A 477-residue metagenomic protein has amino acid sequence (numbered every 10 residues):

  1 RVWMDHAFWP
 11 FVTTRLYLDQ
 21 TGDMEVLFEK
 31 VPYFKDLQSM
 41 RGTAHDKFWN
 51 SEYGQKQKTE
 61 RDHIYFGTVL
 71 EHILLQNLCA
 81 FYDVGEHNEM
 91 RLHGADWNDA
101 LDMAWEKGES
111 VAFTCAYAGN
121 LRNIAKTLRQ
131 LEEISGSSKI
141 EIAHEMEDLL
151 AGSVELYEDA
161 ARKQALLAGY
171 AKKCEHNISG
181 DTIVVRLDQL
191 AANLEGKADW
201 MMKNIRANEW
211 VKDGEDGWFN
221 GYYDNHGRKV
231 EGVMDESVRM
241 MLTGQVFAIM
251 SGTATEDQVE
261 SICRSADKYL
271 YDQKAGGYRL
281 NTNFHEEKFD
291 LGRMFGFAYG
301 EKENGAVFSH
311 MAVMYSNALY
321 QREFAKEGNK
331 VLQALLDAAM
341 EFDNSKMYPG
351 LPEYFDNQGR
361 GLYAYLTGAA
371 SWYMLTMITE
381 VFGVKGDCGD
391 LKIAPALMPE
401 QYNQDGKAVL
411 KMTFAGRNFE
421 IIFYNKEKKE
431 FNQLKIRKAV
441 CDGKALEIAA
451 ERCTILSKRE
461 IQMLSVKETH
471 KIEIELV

Functional and structural regions predicted by a protein language model:
R1-V477: Acidic, mature catalytic/reactive cores of soluble proteins
